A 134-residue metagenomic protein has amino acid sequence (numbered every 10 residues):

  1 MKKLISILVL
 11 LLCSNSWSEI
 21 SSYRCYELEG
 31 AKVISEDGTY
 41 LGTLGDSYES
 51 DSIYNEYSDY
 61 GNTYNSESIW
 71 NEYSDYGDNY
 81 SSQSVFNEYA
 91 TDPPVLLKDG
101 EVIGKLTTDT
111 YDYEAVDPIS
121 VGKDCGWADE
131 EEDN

Functional and structural regions predicted by a protein language model:
M1-L4: Positively charged n-region of N-terminal signal peptides that target proteins for export
S6-L10: Hydrophobic alpha-helical targeting segments used for export or membrane insertion
C13-N15: N-terminal signal peptide c-region/cleavage motif recognized by signal peptidases
E19-N134: Repetitive, compositionally biased segments used for assembly/scaffolding
